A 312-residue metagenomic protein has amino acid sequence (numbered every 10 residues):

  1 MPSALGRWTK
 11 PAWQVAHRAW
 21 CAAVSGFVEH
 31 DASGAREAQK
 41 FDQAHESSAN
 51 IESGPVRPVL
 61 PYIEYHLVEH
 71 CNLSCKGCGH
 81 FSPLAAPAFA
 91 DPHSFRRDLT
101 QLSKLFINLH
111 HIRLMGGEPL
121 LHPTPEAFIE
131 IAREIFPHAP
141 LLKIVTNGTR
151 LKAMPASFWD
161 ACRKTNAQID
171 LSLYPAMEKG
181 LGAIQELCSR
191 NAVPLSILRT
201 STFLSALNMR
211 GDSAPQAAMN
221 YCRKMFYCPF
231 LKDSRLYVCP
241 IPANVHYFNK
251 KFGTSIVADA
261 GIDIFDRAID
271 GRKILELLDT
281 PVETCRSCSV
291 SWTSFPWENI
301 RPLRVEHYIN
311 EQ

Functional and structural regions predicted by a protein language model:
M1-R57, E306-Q312: Membrane-proximal basic amphipathic "stem/tether" segments
A4, M154-P155, D270-G271: Residues that cap or delimit alpha-helices
R7, W20, H70, G77 (+3 more regions): The N-terminal extracellular segments of secreted preproproteins, especially immediately downstream of signal
E37-I144, L151-A153, E311-Q312: Conserved alpha-helical substructure of the radical SAM core
L60, P92, P125, M177-L181 (+3 more regions): A structural signal for well-ordered alpha-helical scaffolds and beta->alpha junctions
K104-I107, C162-K164, D279: Flexible, charged surface loops at secondary-structure boundaries
L121-Y247: Conserved AdoMet/S-adenosylmethionine-binding subsite of the radical SAM
N208-Q312: Accessory C-terminal segments flanking Radical SAM cores
